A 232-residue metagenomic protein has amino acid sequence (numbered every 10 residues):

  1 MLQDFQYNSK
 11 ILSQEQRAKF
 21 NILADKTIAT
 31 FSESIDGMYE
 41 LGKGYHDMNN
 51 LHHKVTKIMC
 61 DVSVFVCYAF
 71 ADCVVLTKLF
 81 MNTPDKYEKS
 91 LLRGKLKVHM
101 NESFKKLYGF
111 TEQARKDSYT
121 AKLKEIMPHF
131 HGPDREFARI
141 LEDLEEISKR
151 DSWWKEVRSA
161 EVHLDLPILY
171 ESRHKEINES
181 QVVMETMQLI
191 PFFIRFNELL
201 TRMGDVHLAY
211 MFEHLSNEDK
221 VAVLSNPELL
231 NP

Functional and structural regions predicted by a protein language model:
M1-R150, E176-P232: Amphipathic alpha-helical interface segments
L141-H174: Histidine-centered, metal-coordinating catalytic motifs and their short helical/loop contexts
